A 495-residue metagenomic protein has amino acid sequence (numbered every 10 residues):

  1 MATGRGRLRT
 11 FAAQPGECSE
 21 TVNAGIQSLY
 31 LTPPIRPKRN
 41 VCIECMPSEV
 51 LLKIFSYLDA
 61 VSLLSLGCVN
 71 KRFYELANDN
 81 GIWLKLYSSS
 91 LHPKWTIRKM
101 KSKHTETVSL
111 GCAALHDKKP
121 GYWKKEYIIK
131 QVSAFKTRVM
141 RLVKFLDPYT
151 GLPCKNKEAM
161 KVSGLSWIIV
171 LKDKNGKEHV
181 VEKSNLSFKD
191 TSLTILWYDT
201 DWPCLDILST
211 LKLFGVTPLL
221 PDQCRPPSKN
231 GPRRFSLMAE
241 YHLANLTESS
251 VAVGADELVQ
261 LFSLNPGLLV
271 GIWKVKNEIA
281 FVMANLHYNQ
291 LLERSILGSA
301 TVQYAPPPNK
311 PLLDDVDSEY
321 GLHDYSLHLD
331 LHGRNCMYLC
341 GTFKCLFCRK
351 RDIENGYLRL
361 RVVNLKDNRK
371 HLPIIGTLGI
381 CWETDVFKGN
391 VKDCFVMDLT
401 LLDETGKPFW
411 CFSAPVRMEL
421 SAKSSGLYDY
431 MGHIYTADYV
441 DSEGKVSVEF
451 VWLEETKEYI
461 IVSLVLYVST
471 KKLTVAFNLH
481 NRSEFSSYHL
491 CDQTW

Functional and structural regions predicted by a protein language model:
A2-R36, V41, G81-W495: Substrate-receptor adaptors of ubiquitin E3 ligases
C45-D59, L63-A77, W83: Short hydrophobic alpha-helical "box" of cullin-RING ligase substrate receptors that recruits the CRL scaffold
